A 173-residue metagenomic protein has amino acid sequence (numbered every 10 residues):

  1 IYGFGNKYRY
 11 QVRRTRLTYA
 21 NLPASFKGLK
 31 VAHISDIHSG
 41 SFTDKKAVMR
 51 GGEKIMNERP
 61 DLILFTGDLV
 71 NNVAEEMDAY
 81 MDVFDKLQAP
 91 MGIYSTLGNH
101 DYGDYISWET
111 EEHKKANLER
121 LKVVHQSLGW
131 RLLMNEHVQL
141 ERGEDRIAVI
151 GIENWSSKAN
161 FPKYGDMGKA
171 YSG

Functional and structural regions predicted by a protein language model:
I1-K30, S35: Acidic, histidine-bearing metal-coordination/catalytic regions of metal-dependent phosphoesterases
L22-G173: Soluble catalytic domains of enzymes that build or remodel membrane lipids, polysaccharides, and related
